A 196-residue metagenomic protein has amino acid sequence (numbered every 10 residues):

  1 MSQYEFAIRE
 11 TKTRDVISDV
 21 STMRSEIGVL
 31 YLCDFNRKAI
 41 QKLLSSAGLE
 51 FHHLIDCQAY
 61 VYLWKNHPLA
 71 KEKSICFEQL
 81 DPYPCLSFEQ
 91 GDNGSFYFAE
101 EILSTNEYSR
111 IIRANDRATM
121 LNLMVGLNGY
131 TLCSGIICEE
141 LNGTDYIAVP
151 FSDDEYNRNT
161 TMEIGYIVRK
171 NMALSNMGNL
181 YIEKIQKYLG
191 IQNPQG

Functional and structural regions predicted by a protein language model:
M1-Q41: Central regulatory/effector-binding core of bacterial HTH transcription factors
K12, S21-E26, Y31, Q90-I147: Hydrophobic hinge/microswitch elements
I17, S21, F51, F77 (+1 more regions): Short hydrophobic/charged patches on amphipathic alpha-helices used for structural packing and interfaces
C33, R37, C76-N106, G135 (+2 more regions): Secondary-structure junction motif
L43-C85: Flexible hinge/capping segments at coil-to-helix
S45-H52, D56-C57, A118-K170: Beta-alpha-beta core module
Y62-A70, E163-L174: A bilobed periplasmic-binding-protein/Venus flytrap-type ligand-binding module shared by bacterial periplasmic
M177-N193: Bilobed periplasmic-binding protein/Venus flytrap-like ligand-binding cleft at the lobe interface of extracytoplasmic
